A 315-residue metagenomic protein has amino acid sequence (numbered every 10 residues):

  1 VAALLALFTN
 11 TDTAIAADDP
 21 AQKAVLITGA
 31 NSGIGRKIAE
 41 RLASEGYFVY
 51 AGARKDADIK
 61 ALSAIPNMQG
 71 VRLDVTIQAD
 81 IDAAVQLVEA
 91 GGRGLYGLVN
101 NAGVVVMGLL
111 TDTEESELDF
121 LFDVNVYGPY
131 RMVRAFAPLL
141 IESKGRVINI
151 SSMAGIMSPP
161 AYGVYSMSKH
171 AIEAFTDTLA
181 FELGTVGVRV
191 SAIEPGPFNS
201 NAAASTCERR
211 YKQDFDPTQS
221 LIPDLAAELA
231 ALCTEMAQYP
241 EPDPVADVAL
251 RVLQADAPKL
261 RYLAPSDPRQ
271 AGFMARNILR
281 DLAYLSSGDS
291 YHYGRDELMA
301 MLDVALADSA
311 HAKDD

Functional and structural regions predicted by a protein language model:
N31-S32: Conserved glycine-rich cofactor-binding loop
P66-A79: Rossmann-fold cofactor-recognition segment
N101-V106: Conserved NAD(P)H cofactor-binding loop of Rossmann-fold oxidoreductase domains
L109-L110, E117-D119: Substrate-binding pocket helix/loop in short-chain dehydrogenase/reductase
V133, S168-A171: Active-site helix of classical SDR
S152: Residue(s) in the substrate-gating loop at a strand-loop-helix junction that position the organic substrate next
R189-E235: C-terminal beta-strand-loop-alpha-helix "lid" module of Rossmann-like NAD(P)-dependent dehydrogenases
